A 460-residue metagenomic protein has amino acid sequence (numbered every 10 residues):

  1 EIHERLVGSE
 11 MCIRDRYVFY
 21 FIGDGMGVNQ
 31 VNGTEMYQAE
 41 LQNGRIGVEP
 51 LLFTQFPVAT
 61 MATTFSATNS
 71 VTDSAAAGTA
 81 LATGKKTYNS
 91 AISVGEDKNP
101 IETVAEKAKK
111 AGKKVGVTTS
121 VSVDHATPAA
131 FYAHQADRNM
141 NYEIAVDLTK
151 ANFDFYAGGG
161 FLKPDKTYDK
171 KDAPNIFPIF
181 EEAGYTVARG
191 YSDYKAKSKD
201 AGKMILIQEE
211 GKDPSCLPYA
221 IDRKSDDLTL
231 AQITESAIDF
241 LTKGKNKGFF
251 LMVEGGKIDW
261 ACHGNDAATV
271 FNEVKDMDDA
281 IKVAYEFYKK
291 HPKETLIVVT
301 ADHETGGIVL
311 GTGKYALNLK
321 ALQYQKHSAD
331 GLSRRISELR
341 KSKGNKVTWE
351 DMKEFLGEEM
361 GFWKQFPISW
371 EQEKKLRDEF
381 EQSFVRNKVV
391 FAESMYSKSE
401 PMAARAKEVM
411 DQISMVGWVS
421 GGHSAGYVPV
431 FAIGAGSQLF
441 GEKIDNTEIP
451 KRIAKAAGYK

Functional and structural regions predicted by a protein language model:
E1-G8, I13: Single conserved hydrophobic/aromatic residue that forms the stacking wall/gate of nucleotide- or nucleobase-binding
R16-G33, L81-T87, S93-E96, I101-A130 (+1 more regions): Mobile, glycine-rich extracellular loop/lid and propeptide segments that shape or gate substrate/ligand access
R16-Y17, M26-V31, M36-G78, H125-K460: A post-motif C-terminal structural segment
